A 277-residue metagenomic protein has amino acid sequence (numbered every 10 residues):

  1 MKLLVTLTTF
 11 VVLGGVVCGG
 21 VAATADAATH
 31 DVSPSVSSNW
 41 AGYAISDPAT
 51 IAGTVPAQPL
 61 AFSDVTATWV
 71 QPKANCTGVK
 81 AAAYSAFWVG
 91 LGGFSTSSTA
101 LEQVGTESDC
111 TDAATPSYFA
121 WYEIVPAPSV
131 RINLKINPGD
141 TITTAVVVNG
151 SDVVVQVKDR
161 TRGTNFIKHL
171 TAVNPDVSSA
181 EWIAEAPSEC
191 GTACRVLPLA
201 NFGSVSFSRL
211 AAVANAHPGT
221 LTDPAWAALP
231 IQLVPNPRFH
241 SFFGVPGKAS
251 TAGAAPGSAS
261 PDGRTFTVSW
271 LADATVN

Functional and structural regions predicted by a protein language model:
M1-A27: Secretory targeting and sorting signals
A25-N277: Exposed, interaction-prone regions of secreted/extracellular proteins
